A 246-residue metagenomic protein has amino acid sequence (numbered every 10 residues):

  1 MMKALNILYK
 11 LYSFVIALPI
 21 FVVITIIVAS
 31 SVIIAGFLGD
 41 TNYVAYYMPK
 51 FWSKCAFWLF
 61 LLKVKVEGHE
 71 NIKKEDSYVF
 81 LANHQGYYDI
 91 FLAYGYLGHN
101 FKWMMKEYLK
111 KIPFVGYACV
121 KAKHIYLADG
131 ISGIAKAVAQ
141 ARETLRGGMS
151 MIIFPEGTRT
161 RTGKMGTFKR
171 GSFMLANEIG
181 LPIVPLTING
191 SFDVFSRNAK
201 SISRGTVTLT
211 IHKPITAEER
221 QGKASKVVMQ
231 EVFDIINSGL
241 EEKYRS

Functional and structural regions predicted by a protein language model:
M1-G36, Y43, Y47, E70-K73 (+1 more regions): Membrane-interfacial terminal anchoring regions of lipid-handling membrane enzymes
A4, L8, K136-S246: Non-catalytic C-terminal accessory region of glycerolipid acyltransferases and related lyso-lipid remodeling enzymes
Y12, A122-I125, P155-T160: Short, flexible active-site loops
V28-K50, F57-F60, E67, K74-I131: Catalytic core of membrane glycerolipid acyltransferases/transacylases, capturing the structured, soluble-facing
A56-F57, C119, T144, A176: A generic structural signal for well-ordered alpha-helical segments
F60-E67, I134-A135, S191-V194: Short gly/ser/thr-rich secondary-structure transition/capping motifs
I72-K74, K111, I131-A135, I215-R220: A short acidic, often aromatic-flanked loop/helix-cap motif at beta-alpha or helix-coil junctions that lines enzyme
